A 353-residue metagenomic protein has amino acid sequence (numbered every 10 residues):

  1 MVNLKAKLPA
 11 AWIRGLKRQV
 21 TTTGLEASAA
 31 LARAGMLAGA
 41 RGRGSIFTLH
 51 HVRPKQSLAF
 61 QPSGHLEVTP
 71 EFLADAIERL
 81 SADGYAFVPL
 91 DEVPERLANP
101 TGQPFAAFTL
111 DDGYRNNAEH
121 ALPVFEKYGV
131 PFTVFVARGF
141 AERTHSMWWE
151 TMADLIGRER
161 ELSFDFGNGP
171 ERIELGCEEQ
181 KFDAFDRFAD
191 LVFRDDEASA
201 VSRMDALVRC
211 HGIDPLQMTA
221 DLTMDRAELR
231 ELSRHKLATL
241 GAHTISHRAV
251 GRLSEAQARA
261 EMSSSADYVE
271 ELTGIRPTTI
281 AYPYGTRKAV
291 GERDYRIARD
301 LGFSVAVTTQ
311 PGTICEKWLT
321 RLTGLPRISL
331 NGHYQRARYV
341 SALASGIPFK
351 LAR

Functional and structural regions predicted by a protein language model:
V2-T109, N116, M147, T151-L155 (+4 more regions): C-terminal active-site subregion of NodB/CE4 polysaccharide deacetylases
N3, A34-G44, T48, H145-H235: Extended, charge-rich helix/loop segments that form flexible, surface "patches" used to engage negatively charged
S81, V124-Y128, M224-A242, E271 (+1 more regions): Acidic (Asp/Glu)-rich catalytic clusters
Q103-G167, R172-I173: Acidic/aromatic-lined carbohydrate-recognition and catalytic surfaces of CAZymes acting on diverse glycans
E119-P123, Y128-P131, N168-L191, Y339-R353: Electropositive, surface-exposed helix/loop patches at the edges of structured domains that serve as adaptable
H120-V124, E228, R293-I297: A short acidic, amphipathic alpha-helical/loop segment
F135, L240-A242, V307-T309: Active-site neighborhood of phospho(di)ester-bond hydrolases with catalytic His/Asp-centered motifs
A242-R248: A short small-residue
